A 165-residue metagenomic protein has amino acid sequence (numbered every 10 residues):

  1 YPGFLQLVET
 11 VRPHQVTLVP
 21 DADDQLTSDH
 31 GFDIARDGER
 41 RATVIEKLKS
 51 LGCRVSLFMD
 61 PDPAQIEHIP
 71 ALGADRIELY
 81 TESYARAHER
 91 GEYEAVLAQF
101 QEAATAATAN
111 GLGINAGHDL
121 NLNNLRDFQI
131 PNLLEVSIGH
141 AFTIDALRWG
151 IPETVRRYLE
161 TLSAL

Functional and structural regions predicted by a protein language model:
Y1, D21-D23, F58-D62, Y80-Y84 (+3 more regions): Active-site beta-loop-alpha junctions enriched in small/polar residues
Y1-D37: Glycine/small-residue-rich loop that forms an oxyanion/phosphate-binding "nest" at active or ligand-binding sites
Y1-T10, D62-L72, A116, L120-L133: Catalytic cores of alpha/beta
Q15-T17, G52-F58, D75-E78, G111-N115 (+1 more regions): Structural preference for beta-strand elements that scaffold enzyme active sites
L18-Q25, R76-H88, N132-I151: Glycine-rich phosphate-binding active-site loops on the catalytic face of alpha/beta enzymes
D23, R54-A107: Histidine/lysine/aspartate-rich catalytic loop segments that bind and position anionic ligands
H30, E89, Y93, D145-L165: C-terminal helical cap(s) of enzyme catalytic domains, especially alpha/beta-barrels
I34-S56, E92-A116, L122, Y158-L165: Alpha-helix-loop-beta-strand connector modules within alpha/beta enzyme cores
